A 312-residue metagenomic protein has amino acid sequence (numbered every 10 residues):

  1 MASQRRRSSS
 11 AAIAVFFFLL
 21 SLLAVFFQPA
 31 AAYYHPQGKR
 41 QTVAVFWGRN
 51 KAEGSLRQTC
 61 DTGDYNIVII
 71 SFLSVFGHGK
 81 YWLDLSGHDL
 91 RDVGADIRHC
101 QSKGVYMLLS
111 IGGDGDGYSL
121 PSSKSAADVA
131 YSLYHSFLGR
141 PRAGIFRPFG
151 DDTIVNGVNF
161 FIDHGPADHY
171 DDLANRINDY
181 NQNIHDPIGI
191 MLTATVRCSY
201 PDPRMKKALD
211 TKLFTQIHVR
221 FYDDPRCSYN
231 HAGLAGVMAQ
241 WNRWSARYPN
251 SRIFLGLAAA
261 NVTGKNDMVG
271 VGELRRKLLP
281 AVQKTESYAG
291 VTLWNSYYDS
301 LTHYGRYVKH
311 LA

Functional and structural regions predicted by a protein language model:
A2-S9, F26, A31-R276, K284-Y288 (+1 more regions): Chitinase-like catalytic core of GlcNAc-active glycosidases
S9-V15: Membrane engagement elements in two modes
V15-V25: Bacterial N-terminal signal peptides
A281: A mobile, often basic/glycine-rich helix-loop segment that functions as the active-site lid/recognition loop
W294-Y297: Aromatic/acidic polysaccharide-binding cleft in carbohydrate-active enzymes
